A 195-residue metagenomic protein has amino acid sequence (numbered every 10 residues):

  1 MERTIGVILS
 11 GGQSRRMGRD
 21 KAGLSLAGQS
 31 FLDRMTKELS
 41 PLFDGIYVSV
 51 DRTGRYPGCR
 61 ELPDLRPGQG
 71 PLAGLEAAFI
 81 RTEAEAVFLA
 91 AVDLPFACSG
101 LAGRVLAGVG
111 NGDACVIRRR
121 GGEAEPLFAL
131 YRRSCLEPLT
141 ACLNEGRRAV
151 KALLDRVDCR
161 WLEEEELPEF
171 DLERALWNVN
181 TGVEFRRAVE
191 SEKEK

Functional and structural regions predicted by a protein language model:
M1-V150, D155-A175, R186-E190: Nucleotide and nucleotide-moiety/phosphate-recognizing core
V183: Conserved active-site and cofactor/substrate-binding residues in soluble primary-metabolism enzymes
S191-K195: Left-handed beta-helix
